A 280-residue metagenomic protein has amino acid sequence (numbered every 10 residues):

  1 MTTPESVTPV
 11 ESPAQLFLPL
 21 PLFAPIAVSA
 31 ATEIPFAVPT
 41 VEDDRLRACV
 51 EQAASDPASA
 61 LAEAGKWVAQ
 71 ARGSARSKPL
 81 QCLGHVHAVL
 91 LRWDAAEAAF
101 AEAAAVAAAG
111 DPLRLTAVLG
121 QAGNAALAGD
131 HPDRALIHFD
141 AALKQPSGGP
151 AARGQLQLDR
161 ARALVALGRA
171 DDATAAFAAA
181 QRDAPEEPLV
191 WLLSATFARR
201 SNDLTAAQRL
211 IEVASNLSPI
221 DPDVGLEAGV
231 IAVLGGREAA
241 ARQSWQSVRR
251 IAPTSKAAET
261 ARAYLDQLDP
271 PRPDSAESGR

Functional and structural regions predicted by a protein language model:
T2, A14-C82, P270-R280: N-terminal leader/linker segments that initiate helical-solenoid repeat arrays
E42, S77, D111, T116 (+4 more regions): Helix-start (N-cap) detector for alpha-helical repeat units in TPR-like alpha-solenoids, especially tetratricopeptide
C49-V50, H85, N124, R162 (+3 more regions): Residue-level recognition of tetratricopeptide repeat
V50-G65, V89-E102, A128-D140, A166-A170 (+1 more regions): Helix-turn-helix repeat elements of alpha-solenoid scaffolds
Q70-R72, V106, G110, Q145 (+4 more regions): Structural marker of alpha-solenoid helical repeat scaffolds
C82, Q121, Q155, D159 (+3 more regions): Canonical tetratricopeptide repeat
V89, Q121, A128-G129, R162 (+4 more regions): Register position in tetratricopeptide repeats
P146-L217: Alpha-helical adaptor scaffolds
